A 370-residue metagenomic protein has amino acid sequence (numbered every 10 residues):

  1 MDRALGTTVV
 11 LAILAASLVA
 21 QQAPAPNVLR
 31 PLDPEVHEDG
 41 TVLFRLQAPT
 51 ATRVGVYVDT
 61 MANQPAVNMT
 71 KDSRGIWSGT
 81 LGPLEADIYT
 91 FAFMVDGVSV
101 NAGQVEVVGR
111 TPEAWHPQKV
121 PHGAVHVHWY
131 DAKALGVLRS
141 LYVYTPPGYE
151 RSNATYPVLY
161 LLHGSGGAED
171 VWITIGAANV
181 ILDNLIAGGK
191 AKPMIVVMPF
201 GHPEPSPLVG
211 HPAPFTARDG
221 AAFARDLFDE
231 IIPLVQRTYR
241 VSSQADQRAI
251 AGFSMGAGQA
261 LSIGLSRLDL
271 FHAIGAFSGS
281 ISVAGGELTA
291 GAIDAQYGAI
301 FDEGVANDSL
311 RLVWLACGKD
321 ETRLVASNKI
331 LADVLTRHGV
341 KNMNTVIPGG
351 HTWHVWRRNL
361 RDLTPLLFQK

Functional and structural regions predicted by a protein language model:
M1-T7: Positively charged n-region of N-terminal signal peptides that target proteins for export
T7-S17: Bacterial N-terminal signal peptides
A20-Q22: Boundary at the C-terminal end of the N-terminal hydrophobic targeting segment
P24-A25, R30-P31, V36-A66, T70-K370: Non-catalytic cap/lid and distal C-terminal segments of serine-dependent acyl enzymes
